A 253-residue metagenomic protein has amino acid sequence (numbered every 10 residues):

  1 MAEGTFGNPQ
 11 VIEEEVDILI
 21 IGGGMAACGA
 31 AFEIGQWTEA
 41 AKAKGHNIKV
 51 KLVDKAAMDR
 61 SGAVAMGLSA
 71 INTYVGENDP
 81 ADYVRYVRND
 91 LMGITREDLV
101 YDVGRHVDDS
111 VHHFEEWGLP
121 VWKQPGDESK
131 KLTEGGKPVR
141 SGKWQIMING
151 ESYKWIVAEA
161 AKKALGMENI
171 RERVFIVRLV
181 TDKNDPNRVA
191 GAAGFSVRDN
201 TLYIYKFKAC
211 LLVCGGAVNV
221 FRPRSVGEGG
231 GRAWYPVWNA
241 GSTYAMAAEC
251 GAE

Functional and structural regions predicted by a protein language model:
T5-Q10, I48-K49, K55-A190, S196 (+2 more regions): Conserved N-terminal/central alpha/beta ligand/cofactor-binding core
I12-V16, D199-A209: Core beta-strand elements of the Rossmann-like FAD/NAD(P) dinucleotide-binding domain in flavoenzyme oxidoreductases
I18-K51: N-terminal Rossmann-like FAD-binding beta1-loop-alpha1 element of flavoenzymes
M25, A56, F207-A209, V213-V218: Glycine-/small-residue-rich beta->alpha transition segments that form the dinucleotide
A30, I34, V157, T243-M246: Hydrophobic residues within alpha-helices that form the first helical element adjacent to the glycine-rich loop
G35-I48, A164-E168, R198-T201, A248-E253: Secondary-structure transition/capping motifs at alpha-helix termini and the adjoining loop/turn into the next element
Q36-K42, A70-V75, V226-W234: A glycine- and small-aliphatic-rich helix-loop capping segment at beta-alpha/alpha-beta transitions that lines
L212-E253: Glycine-rich loop(s) and the adjacent beta-strand/alpha-helix scaffold that form part
